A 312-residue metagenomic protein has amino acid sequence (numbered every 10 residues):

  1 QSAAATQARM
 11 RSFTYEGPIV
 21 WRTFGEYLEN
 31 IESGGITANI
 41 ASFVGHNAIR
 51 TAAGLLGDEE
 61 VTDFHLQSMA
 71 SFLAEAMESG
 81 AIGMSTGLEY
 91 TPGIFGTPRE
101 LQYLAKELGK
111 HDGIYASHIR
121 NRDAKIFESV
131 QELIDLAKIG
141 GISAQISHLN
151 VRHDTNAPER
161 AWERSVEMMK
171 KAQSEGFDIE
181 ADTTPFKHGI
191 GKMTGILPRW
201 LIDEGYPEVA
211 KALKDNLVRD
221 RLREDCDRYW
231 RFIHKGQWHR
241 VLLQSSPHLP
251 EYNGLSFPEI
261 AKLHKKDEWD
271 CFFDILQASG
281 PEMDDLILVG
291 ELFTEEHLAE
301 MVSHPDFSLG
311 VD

Functional and structural regions predicted by a protein language model:
Q1, F95-G96, I126-E128, N156-A157 (+2 more regions): Short Asp/Glu-rich motifs
Q1-P18: Metal-associated gating/positioning segment near the N- to mid-region
A4-A5, K106, K262: Intrinsic disorder/low-complexity segments
E16, G93, I119-R122, P158 (+1 more regions): Glycine- and other small-residue-rich loops at beta-strand/loop junctions that grip anionic moieties
G17-E26: Core domains of carbohydrate- and sulfate-ester-processing enzymes
F24, L66, A70, P98-Q102 (+3 more regions): Short, well-ordered alpha-helical scaffold segments within catalytic/effector domains
N30-I31, I36-D63, M69-Y90, D135-K138 (+1 more regions): Active-site neighborhoods of metal-dependent hydrolases
E75, A81-E132: Divalent metal-binding pocket/active-site signature
